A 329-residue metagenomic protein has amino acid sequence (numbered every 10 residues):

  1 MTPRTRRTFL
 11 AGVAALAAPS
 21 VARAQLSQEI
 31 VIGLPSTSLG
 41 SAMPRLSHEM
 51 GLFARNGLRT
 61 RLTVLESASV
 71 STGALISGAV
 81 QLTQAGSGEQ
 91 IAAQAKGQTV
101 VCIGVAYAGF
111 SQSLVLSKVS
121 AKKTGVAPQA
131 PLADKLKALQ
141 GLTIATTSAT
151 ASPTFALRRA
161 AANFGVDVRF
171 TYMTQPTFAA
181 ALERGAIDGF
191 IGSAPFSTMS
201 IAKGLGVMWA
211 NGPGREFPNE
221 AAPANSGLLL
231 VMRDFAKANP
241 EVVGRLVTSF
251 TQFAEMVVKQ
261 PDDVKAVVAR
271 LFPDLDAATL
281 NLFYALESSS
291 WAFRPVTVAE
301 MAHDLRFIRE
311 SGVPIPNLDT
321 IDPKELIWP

Functional and structural regions predicted by a protein language model:
T2, T8-A24: N-terminal export signals
Q25-F164, R169-M173, D188-A194: Short, glycine-/small- and polar/acidic-enriched structural segments that line small-molecule recognition paths
G73, S77, I91, K137 (+8 more regions): Solvent-exposed, polar/charged alpha-helical surfaces in well-ordered, non-transmembrane soluble domains, broadly
A79, Q84-S87, Q94, S148 (+6 more regions): Sec/Tat-exported extracytoplasmic proteins
A121-P128, R215-A222, S288-T297: Short, solvent-exposed loop/beta-turn-alpha elements that line the ligand-binding surface or hinge of extracytoplasmic
T177-V267: Pocket-lining segment of extracytoplasmic ligand-binding domains
A236-V313: Secondary-structure end/capping motifs
R306-P329: C-terminal solvent-exposed extensions
